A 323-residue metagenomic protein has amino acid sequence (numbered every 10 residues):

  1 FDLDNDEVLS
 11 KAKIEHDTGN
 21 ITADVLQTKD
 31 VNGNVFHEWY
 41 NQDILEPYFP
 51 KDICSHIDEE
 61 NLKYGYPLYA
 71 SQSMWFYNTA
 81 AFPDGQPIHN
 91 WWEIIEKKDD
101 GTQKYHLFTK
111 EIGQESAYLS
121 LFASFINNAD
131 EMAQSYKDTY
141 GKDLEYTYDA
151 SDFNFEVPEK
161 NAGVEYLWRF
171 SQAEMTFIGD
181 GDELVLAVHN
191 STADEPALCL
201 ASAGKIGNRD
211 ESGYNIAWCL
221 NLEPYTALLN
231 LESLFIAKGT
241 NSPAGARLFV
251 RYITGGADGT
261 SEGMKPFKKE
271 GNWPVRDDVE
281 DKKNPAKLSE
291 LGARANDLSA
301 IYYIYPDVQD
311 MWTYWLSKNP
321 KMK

Functional and structural regions predicted by a protein language model:
D4-L9, I21-E183, A187: Extracytoplasmic ligand-binding site segments that recognize negatively charged/polar headgroups
K11-G19: Short, well-structured alpha-helical segments in soluble
N20-Q27, F177, D194-S202, A217-C219: Paired acidic/hydrophobic, glycine-rich loop segments that form the ligand-binding mouth/hinge of periplasmic-binding
G33-E38, H189, P196-A217: A ligand-binding cleft/hinge motif common to bilobed small-molecule-binding domains
F36-H37, W92-I95, F122-I126, V185 (+5 more regions): Non-transmembrane alpha-helical segments in soluble domains of secreted/periplasmic/extracellular proteins
S55-E59, A70-S73, Y166-F170, G213-K238: Periplasmic-binding protein-like
A227, E232-Y303: Mature extracytoplasmic/periplasmic domains
G292-K323: Conserved C-terminal helix/tail region of periplasmic/extracytoplasmic solute-binding proteins
